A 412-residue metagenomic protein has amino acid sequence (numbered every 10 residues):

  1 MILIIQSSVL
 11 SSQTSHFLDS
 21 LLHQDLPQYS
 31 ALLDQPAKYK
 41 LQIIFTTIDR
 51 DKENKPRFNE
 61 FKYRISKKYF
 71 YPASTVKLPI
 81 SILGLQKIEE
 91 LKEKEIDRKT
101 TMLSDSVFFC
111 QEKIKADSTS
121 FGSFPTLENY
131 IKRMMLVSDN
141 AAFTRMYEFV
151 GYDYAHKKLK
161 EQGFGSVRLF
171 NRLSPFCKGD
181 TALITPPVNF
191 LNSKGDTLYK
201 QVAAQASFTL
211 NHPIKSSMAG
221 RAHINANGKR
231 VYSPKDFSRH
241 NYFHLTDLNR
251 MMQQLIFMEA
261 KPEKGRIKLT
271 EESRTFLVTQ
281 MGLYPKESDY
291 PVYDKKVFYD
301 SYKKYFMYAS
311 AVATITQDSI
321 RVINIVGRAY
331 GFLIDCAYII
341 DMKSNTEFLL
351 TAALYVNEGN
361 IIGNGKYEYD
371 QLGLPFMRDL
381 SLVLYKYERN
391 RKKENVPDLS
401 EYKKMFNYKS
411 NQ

Functional and structural regions predicted by a protein language model:
M1-F17: Bacterial Sec-dependent N-terminal signal peptides
L3, Y71-S74, H244, F332: Hydrophobic transmembrane-helix microenvironments that flank and shape a buried ionizable site
Q6, T119-S123, Y299-K303: Short acidic/polar alpha-helix capping motifs at helix-coil junctions
V9, I80, D247-R250: Hydrophobic side chains within alpha-helical segments
Q13-T185: Active-site-adjacent loops and short helices of periplasmic peptidoglycan-processing enzymes
T14-S30, Q35, R230-Q412: Structured C-terminal helix/loop/strand segments within mature extracytoplasmic catalytic/sensor domains
P56-F61, R98-M102, K113, V202-T209 (+1 more regions): Short low-complexity stretches enriched in small and charged residues
S123-T126, I131, V137-E272: Mid-domain, small-residue-enriched loop/turn segments at the edges of structured enzyme/sensor domains
